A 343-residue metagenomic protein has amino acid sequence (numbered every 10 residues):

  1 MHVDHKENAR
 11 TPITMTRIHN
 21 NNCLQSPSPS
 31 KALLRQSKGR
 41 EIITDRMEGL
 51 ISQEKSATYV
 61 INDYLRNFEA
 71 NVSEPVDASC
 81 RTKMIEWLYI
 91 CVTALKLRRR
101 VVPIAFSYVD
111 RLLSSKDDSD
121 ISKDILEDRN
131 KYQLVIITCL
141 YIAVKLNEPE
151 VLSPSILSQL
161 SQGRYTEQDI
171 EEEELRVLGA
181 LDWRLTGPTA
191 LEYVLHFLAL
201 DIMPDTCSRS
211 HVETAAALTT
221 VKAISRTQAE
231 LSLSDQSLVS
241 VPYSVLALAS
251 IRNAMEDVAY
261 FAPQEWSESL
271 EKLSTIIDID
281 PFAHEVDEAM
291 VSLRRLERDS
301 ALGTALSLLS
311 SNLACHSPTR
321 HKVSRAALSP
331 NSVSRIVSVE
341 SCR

Functional and structural regions predicted by a protein language model:
M1-I137, Y141-R343: Acidic, serine/threonine-rich low-complexity regulatory regions at protein termini of eukaryotic cell-cycle
